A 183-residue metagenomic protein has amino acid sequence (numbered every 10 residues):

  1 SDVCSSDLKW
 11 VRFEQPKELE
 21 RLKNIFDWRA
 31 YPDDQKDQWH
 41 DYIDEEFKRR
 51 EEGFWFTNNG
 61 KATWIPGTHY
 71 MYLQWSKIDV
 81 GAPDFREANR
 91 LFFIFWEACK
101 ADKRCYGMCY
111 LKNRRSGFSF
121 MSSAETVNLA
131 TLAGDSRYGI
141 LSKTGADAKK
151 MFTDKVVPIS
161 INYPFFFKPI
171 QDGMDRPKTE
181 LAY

Functional and structural regions predicted by a protein language model:
S1-Y183: Phosphate/NTP-binding elements of NTP-utilizing enzymes
